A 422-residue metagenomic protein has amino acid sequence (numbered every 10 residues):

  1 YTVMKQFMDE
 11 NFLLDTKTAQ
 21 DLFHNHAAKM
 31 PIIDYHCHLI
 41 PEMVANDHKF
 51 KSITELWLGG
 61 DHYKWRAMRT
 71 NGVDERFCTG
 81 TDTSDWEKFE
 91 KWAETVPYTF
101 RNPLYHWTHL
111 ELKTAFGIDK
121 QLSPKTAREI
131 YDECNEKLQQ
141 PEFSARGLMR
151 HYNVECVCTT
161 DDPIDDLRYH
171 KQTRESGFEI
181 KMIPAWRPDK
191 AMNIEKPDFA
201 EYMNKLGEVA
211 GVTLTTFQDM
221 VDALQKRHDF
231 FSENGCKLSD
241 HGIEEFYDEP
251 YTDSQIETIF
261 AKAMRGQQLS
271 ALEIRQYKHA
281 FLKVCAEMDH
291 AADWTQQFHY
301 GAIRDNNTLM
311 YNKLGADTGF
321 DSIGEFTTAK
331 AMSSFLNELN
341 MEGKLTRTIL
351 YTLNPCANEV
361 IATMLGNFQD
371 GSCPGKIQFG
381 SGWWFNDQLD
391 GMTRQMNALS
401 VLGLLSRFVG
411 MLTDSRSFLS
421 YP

Functional and structural regions predicted by a protein language model:
V3-A292, K344-T346, L350-P355, E359-A362 (+1 more regions): Metal-cofactor-binding active-site regions of metalloenzymes
S270-A271, F320-F326: A short acidic, glycine-rich active-site loop that binds or catalyzes chemistry on phosphate/adenosine moieties
Q296-F298: C-terminal amphipathic alpha-helical interaction region
N307: Hard-cation-handling environments
Y311-G319: Short glycine/proline- and charge-enriched loop/turn segments that cap or connect secondary-structure elements
F326-M332: Divalent-cation-assisted or electrostatically stabilized phosphate/pyrophosphate-binding catalytic cores
F335-M341: Short, basic/hydrophobic alpha-helical segments
